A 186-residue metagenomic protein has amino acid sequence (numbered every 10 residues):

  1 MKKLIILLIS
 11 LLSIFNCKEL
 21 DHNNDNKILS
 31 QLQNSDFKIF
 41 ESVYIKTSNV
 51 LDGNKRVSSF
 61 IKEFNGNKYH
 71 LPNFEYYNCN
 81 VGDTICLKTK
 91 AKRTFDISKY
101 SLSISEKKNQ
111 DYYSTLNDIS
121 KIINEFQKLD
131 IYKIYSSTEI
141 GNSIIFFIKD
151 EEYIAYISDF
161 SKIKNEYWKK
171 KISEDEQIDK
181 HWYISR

Functional and structural regions predicted by a protein language model:
L4-S13: Sec-dependent N-terminal signal peptides
L7, L32, E174-D175: Alpha-helical protein-protein interaction elements
S13-N16, F146: Intrinsically disordered, low-complexity serine/threonine-rich segments
C17-K107: N-terminal export/targeting and maturation segments
N78-N80, C86-R186: Extracytoplasmic electrostatic interaction patches
